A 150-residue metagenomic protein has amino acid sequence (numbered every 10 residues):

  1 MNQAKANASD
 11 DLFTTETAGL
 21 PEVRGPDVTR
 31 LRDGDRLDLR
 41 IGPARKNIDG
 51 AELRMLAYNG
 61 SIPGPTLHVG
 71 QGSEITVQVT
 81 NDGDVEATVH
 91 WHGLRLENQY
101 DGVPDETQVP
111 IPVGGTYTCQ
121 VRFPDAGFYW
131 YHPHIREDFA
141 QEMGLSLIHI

Functional and structural regions predicted by a protein language model:
M1-T118, Q141: N-terminal, post-signal-peptide metal-ligating segments of extracellular/periplasmic oxidoreductases, dominated by
D82, H134-R136: Beta-strand-rich extracellular modules
C119-P124: Short, hydrophobic beta-strand segments
A126-F128: Extracellular Ig-like/FN3 beta-sandwich strand-entry sites
R136-G144: Terminal connector regions
I148-I150: Conserved small/polar residues in nucleotide/adenosyl-binding loops
